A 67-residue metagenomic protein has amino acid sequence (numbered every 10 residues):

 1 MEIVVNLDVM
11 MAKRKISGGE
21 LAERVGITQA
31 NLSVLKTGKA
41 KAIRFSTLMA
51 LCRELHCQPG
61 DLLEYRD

Functional and structural regions predicted by a protein language model:
M1-I16: A short, Lys/Arg-rich alpha-helix, primarily the initiator
D8, G19, M49: Residues within the helices of the helix-turn-helix
V9, V34, K41, R53 (+1 more regions): Short, charged recognition helix plus adjacent turn of helix-turn-helix-like nucleic-acid-binding domains
M11, A22, C52: The alpha-helix within a helix-turn-helix
K15, A42-F45: Residue at a beta-strand N-cap/secondary-structure junction
I16-V34: Short alpha-helical DNA-recognition segment
S46-D61: DNA major-groove recognition helix of helix-turn-helix/homeodomain DNA-binding modules
